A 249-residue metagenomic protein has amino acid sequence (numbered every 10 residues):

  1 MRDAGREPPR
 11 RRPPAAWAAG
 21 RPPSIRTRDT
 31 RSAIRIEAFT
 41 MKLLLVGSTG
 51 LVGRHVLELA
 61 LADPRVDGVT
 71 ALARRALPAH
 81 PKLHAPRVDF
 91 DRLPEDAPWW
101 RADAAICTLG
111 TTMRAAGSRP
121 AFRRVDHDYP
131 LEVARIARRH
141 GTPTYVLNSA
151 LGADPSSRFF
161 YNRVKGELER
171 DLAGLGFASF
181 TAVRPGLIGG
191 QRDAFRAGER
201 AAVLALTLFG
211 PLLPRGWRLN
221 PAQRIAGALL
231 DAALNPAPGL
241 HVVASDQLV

Functional and structural regions predicted by a protein language model:
P13-A19: Residue-level detector of structural "landmarks"
R31-T40: Short, Lys/Arg-enriched N-terminal segments with co-localized hydrophobic residues within the first ~10-30 amino acids
L43, H84-R139: NAD(P)H-binding glycine-rich loop region in Rossmannoid oxidoreductase-like domains and their noncatalytic homologs
L43-A62: N-terminal Rossmann NAD(P)H-binding glycine-rich loop of SDR-like oxidoreductase domains
V46, L72, T108-L109, Y145-L151 (+1 more regions): SDR active-site strand-loop-helix element
A62-D67, P155-V249: Oxidoreductase cofactor-interface core, primarily capturing Rossmann-like NAD(P)-dependent enzymes
A71-P78: Short, polar loop motifs at secondary-structure junctions
A116-P120, R124-E167, G174, A178-V183: Conserved Rossmann-fold NAD(P)-dependent oxidoreductase catalytic core, especially the SDR/UDP-sugar
